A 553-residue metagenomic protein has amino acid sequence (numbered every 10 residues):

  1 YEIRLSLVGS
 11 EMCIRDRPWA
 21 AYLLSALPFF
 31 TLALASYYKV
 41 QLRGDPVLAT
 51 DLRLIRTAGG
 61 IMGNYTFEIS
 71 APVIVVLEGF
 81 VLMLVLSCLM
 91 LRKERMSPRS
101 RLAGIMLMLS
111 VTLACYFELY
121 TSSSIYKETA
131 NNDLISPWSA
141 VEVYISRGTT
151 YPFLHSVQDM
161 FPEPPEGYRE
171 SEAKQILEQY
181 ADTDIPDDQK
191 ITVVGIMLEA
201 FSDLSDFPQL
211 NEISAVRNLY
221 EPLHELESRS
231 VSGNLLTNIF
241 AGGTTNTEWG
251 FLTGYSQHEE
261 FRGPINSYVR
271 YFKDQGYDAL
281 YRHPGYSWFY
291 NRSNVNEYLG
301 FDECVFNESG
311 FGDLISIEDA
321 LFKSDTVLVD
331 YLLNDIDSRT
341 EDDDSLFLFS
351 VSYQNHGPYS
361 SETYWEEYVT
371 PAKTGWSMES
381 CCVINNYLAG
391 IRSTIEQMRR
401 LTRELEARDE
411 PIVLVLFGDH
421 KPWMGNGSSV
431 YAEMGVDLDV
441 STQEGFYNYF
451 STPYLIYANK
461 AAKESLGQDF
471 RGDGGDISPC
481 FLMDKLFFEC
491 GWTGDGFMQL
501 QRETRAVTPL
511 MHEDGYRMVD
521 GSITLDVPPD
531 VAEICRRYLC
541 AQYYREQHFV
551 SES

Functional and structural regions predicted by a protein language model:
Y1-G9, I14: Single conserved hydrophobic/aromatic residue that forms the stacking wall/gate of nucleotide- or nucleobase-binding
S6, V75-G79, V351-S352, D484: Extended, compositionally biased low-complexity polar/Lys-Gly-rich tracts and adjacent boundary/linker regions are
R17-S25: Membrane-interfacial loop-to-transmembrane alpha-helix junctions, especially the N-terminal start
S25-K190, I213-V231, R262-V269, R392 (+2 more regions): N-terminal secretory/membrane-targeting segments
E178-D188, G195-L198, D203-S553: Solvent-exposed soluble domains appended to multi-pass membrane proteins
